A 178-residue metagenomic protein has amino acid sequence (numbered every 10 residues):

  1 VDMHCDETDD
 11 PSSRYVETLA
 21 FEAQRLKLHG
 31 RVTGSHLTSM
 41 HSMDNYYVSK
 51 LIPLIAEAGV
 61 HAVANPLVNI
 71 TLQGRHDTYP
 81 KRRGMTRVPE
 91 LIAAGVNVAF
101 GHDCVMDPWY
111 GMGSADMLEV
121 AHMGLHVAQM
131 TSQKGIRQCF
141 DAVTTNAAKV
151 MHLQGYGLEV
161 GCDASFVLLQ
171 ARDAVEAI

Functional and structural regions predicted by a protein language model:
V1-T33, S39-H61, T78-F100, Y156: Histidine/acidic residue-rich metal-binding segments in metalloenzymes
F21-V32, V68-L72, R82-A171: His/Asp/Glu-enriched, well-ordered alpha-helical/loop segment that forms or immediately abuts the divalent-metal
G74-H76: N-terminal beta-loop-helix "entrance" segment that forms/cooperates in small-molecule cofactor or anionic ligand
R172-A177: Short, Lys/Arg- and Gly-enriched loop/turn segments at beta-strand edges
